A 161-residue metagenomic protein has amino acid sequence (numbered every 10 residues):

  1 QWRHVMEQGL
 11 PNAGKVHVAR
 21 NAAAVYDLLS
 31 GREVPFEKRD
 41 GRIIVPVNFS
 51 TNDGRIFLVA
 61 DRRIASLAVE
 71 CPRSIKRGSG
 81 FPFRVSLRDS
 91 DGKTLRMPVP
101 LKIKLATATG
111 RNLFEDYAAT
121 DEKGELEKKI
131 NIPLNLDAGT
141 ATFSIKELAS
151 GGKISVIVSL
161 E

Functional and structural regions predicted by a protein language model:
Q1-P82, S86-S90, L95-L101: Carbohydrate-binding surfaces of carbohydrate-active enzymes
D27, I103-T107, I145: Conserved aromatic beta-strand anchor motif in extracellular beta-sandwich/beta-rich domains
R32, L101-Y117: Short amphipathic beta-strand segments in non-cytosolic proteins
G41, D121-I130: Aromatic sugar-binding surface patches on proteins that engage polysaccharides or sugar-phosphate polymers
G54-V59, D137-A149: Short, aromatic- and glycine-rich surface loops/edge beta-strands on solvent-exposed regions
L67-C71, D116, G151-E161: Edge beta-strands of extracellular beta-sandwich domains
R88, N131, K146-S150: Beta-strand-rich extracellular modules
N131-D137: Short, surface-exposed loop/turn segments at beta-strand-coil junctions that are enriched for proline with nearby
